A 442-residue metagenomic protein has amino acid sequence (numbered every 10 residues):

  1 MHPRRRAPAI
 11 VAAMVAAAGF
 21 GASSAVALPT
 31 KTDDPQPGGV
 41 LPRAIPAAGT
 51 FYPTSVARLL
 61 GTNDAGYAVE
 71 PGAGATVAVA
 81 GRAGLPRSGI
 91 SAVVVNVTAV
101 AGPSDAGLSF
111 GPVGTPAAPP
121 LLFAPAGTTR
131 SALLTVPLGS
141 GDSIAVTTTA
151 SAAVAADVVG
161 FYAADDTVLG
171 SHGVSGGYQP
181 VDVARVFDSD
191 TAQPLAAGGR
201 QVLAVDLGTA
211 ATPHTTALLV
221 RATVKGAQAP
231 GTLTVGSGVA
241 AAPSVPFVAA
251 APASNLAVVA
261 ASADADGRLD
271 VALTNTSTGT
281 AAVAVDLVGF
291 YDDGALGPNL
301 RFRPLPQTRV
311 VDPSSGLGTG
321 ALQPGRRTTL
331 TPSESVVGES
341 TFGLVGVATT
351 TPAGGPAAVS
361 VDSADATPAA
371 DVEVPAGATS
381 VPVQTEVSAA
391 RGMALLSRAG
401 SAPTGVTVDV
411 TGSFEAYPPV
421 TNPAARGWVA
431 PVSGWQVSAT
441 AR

Functional and structural regions predicted by a protein language model:
M1-L28: Secretory targeting and sorting signals
V26-R442: Short edge beta-strands and adjacent beta->alpha junctions
